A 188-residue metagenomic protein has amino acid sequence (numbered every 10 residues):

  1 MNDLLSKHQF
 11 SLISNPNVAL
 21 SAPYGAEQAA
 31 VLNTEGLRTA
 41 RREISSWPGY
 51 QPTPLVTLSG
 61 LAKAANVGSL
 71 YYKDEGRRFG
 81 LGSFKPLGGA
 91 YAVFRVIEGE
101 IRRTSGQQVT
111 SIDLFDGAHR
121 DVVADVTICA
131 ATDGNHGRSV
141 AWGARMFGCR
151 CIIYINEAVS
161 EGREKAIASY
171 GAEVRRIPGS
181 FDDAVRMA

Functional and structural regions predicted by a protein language model:
M1-A188: PLP-dependent amino-acid enzyme catalytic core
